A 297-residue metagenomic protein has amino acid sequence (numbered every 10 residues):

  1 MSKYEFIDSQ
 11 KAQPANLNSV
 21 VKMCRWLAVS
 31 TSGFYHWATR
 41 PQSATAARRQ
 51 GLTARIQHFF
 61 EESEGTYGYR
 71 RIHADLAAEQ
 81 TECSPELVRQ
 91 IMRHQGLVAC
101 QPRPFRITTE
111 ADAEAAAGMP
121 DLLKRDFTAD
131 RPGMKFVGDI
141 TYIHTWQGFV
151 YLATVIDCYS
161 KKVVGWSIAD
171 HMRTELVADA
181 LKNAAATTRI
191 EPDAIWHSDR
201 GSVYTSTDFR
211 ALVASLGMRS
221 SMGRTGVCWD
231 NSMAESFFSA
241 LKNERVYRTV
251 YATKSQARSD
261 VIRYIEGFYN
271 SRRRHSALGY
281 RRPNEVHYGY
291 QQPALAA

Functional and structural regions predicted by a protein language model:
M1-A297: Charged DNA-binding/catalytic regions of mobile-element recombinases
